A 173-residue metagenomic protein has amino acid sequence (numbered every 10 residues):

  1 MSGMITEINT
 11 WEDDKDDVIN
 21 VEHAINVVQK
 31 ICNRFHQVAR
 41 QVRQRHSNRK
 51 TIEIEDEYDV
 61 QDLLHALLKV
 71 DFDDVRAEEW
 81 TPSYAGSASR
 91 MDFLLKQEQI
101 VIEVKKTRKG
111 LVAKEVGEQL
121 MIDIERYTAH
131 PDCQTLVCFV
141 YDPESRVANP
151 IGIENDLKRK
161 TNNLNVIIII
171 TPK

Functional and structural regions predicted by a protein language model:
M1, H23-N26, D142-K173: Domain-level recognition of nuclease-like catalytic cores that cleave nucleotide substrates
M1-E55: Interdomain/boundary linker segments immediately adjacent to catalytic/signaling cores
T51, E55, T81-S83, T107-K114: Short, contiguous acidic/charged loop-to-helix segments that flank catalytic cores in large enzymes
E53, D73-Q97: Active-site metal-binding core of divalent-cation-utilizing nuclease and nuclease-like domains
L63-V75: Short helix-loop-beta junction
F93-L95, Q99-K109: Conserved catalytic cores of phosphodiester-cleaving nucleases, focusing on short active-site segments
Q99, D132-L136, L164: Short glycine-/polar-rich loops that comprise or flank the Walker A/P-loop and associated switch/sensor motifs
T107-P150, D156: Catalytic cores of nucleic-acid endonucleases
